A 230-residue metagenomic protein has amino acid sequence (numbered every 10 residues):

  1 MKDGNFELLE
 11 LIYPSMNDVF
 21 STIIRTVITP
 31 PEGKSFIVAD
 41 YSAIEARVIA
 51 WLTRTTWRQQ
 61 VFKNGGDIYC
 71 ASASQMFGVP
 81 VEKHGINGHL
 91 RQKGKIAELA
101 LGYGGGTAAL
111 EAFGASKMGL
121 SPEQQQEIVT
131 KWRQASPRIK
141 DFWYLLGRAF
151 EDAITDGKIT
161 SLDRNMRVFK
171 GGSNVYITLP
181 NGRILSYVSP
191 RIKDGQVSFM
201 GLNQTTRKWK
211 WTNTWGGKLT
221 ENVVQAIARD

Functional and structural regions predicted by a protein language model:
M1-D230: Conserved catalytic core of nucleotide polymerization and phosphodiester-bond processing enzymes
